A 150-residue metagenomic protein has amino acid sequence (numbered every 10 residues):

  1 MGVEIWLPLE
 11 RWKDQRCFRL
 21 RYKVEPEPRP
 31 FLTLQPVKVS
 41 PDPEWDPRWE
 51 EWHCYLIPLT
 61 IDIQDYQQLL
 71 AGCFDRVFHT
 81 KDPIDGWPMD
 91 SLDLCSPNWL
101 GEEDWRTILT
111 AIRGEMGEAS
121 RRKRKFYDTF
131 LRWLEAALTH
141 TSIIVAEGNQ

Functional and structural regions predicted by a protein language model:
M1-S142, G148-Q150: Acidic (Asp/Glu-rich) sequence patches and key acidic residues that form negatively charged surfaces used
